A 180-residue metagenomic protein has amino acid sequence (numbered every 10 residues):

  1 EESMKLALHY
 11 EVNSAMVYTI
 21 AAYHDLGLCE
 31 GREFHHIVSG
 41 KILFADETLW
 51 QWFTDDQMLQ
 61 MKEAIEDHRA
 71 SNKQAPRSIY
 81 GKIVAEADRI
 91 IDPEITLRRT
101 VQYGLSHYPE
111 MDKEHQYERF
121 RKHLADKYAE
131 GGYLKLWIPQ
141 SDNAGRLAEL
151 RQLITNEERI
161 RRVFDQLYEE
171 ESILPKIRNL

Functional and structural regions predicted by a protein language model:
E1-M16, V38, L43-Q51: Alpha-helical phosphate/pyrophosphate-handling elements in metalloenzyme active cores
E1-V12, Y23, N72-L180: Divalent metal-dependent phosphate-bond-processing catalytic cores, especially two-metal-ion Mg2+/Mn2+ enzymes that act
M4, M16, M58-M61, M111: Detector for methionine-enriched segments
K5, H9, C29-R32, A45 (+4 more regions): Amphipathic alpha-helical interaction surfaces
N13-G31, H35-S39, Q60-A70: His-Asp-centered metal-binding catalytic motifs of divalent-metal-dependent phosphohydrolases/nucleases
I37-I79: Helix-adjacent hinge/juxtasegments
